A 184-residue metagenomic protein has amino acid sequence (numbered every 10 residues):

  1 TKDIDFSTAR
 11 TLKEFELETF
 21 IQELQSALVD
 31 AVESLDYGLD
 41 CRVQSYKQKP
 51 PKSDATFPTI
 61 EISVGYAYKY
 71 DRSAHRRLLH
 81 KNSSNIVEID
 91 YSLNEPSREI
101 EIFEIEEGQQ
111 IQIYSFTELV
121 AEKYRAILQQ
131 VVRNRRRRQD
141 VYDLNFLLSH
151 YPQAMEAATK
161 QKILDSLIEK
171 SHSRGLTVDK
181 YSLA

Functional and structural regions predicted by a protein language model:
K2-I4, T8-A184: Structured mid-to-C-terminal alpha-helical surface segments
